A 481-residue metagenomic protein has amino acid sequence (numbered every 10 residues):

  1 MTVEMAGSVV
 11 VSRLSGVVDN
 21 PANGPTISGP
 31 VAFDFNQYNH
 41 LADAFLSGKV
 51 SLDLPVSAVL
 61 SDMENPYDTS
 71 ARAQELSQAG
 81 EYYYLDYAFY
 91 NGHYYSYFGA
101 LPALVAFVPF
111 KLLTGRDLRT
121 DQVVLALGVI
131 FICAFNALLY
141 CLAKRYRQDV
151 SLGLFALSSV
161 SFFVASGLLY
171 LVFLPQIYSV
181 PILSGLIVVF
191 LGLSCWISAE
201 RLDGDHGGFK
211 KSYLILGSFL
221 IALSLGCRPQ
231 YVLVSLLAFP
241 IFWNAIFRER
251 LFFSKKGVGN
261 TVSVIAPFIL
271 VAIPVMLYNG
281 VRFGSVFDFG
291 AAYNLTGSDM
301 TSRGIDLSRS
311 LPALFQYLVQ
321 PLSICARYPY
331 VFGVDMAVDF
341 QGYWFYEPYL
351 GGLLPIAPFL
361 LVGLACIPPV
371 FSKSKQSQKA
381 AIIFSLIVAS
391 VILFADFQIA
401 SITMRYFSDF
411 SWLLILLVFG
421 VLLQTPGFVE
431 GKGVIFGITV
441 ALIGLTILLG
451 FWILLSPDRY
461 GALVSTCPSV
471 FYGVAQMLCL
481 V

Functional and structural regions predicted by a protein language model:
V31, F35, S47-F98, L139 (+5 more regions): Interfacial juxtamembrane loops and adjacent helix segments that form the catalytic/substrate-binding surfaces
Y83-A126, R145-Q148, D339-Y349: Juxtamembrane segments of multi-pass membrane glycosylation machinery that transfer sugars from lipid-linked donors
D117-Q148, L191, C195: Transmembrane-helix motifs of polytopic, lipid-linked glycan transferases
A156-S159, L216, V264-I269, I273 (+2 more regions): Signature aromatic-anchored transmembrane alpha helix within multi-pass, membrane-resident enzymes that catalyze glycan
S184-G204, L216, I221, S235-A238 (+1 more regions): Specific aromatic-rich, kink-prone transmembrane helix
F190, S212-R228, S235-L236, P267-V275: Membrane-interface alpha helices of multi-pass inner-membrane proteins
V234-I269: Perimembrane helix-loop-helix junctions
F340, W344-K379, L417-V418: Hydrophobic, aromatic-rich transmembrane alpha-helices and their immediate juxtamembrane boundary segments
